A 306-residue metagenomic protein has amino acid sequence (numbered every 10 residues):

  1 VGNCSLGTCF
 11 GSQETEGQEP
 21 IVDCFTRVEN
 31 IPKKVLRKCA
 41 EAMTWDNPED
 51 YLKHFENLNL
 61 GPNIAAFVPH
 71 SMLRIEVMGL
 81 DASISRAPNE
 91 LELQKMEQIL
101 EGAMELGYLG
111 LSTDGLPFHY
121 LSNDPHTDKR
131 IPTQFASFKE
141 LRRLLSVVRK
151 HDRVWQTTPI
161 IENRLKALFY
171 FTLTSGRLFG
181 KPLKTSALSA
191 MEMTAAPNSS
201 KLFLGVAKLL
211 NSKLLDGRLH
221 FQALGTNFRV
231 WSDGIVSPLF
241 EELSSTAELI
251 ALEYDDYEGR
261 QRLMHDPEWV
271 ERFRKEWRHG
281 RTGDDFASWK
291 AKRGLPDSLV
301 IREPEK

Functional and structural regions predicted by a protein language model:
V1-G2, G7, Q18-F25, Y51-T157 (+1 more regions): Catalytic pocket of metal/acid-base enzymes, prominently hydrolases
Q13-L52, S71-M72, D81-K95, M104 (+5 more regions): Polyanionic/metal-chelating signatures
D128, F138, K166-P182: Short, electropositive alpha-helical surface patch
S137-L141, L168-F169, S199-L204: Amphipathic alpha-helical segments in well-structured domains
I160-L168, E192-S199: Acidic-and-aromatic substrate-binding clefts and catalytic sites of carbohydrate-active enzymes
